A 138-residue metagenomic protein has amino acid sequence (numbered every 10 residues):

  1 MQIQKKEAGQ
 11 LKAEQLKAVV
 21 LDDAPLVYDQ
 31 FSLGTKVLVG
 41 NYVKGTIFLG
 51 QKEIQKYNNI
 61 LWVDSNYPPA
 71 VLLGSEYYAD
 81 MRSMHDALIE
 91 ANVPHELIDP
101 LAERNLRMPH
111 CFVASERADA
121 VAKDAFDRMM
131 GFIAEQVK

Functional and structural regions predicted by a protein language model:
M1-L33, I54: Primarily recognizes the serine-hydrolase "nucleophile elbow" in alpha/beta-hydrolase and SGNH/GDSL folds
A8-A13, L61-D64, K138: Surface-exposed acidic, glycine-flexible loop patches that form ligand/cofactor-binding and adhesion interfaces
Q10-K12, L33-K52: A catalytic-pocket lid/entrance helix-loop region that shapes and gates access to the active site across common
Q15, N58, D80-S83, D124 (+2 more regions): Extracytoplasmic/secreted proteins, especially bacterial periplasmic and envelope-associated proteins
D23-A24, G74, I133-V137: Sec/Tat-exported extracytoplasmic proteins
Y28, L49-M108: Serine-hydrolase catalytic core
F31-T35, P109-H110: Short aromatic-enriched loop/helix-cap "lid" or pocket-rim segments at secondary-structure transitions that line
I89-K138: C-terminal catalytic histidine-bearing segment of alpha/beta-hydrolase fold enzymes
